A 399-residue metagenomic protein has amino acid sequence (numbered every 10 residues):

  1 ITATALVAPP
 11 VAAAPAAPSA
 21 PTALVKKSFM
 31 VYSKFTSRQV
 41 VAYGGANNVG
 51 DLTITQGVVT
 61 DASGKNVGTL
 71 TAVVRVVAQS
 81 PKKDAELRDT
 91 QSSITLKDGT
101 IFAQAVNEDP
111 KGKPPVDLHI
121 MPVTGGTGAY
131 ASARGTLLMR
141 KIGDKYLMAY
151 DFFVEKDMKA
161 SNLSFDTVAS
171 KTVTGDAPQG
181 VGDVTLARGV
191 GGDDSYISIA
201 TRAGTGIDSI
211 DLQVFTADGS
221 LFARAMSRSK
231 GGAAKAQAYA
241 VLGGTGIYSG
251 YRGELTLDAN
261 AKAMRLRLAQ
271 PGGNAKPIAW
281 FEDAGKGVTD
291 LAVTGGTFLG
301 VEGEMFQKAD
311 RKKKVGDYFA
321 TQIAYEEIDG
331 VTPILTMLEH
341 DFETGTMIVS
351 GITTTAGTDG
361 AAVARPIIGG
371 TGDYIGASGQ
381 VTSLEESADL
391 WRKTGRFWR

Functional and structural regions predicted by a protein language model:
I1-P15: Secretory targeting and sorting signals
A20-R399: Beta-strand-enriched cores of mature, soluble protein domains
